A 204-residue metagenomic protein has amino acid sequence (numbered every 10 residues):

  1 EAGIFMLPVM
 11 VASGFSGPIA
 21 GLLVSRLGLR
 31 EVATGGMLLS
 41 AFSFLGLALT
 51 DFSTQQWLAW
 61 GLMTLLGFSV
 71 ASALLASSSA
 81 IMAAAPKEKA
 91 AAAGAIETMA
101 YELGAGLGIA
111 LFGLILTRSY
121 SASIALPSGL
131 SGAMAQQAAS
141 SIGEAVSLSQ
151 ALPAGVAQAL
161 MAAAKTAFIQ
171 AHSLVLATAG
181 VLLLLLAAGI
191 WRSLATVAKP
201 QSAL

Functional and structural regions predicted by a protein language model:
E1-S123, H172-A179, L183-L186, A195: 12-transmembrane solute porter fold
L38, A59, L66, S141 (+3 more regions): N-proximal short alpha-helices
Y101-L194, L204: Hydrophobic transmembrane architecture of multi-pass small-molecule transporters
K199-A203: Flexible cytoplasmic inter-helical loops of multi-pass small-molecule transporters
